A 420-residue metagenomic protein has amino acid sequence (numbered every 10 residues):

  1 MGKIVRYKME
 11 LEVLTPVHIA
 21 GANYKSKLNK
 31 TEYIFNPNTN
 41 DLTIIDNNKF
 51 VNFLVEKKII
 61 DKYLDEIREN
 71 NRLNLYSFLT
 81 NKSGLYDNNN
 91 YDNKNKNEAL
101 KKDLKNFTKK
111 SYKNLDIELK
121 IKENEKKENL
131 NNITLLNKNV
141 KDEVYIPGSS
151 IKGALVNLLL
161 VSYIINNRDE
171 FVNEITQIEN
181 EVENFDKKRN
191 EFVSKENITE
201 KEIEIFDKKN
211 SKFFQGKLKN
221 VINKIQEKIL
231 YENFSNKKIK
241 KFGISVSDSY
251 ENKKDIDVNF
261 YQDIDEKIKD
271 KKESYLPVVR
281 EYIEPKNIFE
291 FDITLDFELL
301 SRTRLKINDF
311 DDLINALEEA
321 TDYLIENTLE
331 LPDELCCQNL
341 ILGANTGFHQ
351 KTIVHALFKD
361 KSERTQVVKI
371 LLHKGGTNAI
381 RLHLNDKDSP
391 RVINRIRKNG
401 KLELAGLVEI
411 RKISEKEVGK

Functional and structural regions predicted by a protein language model:
M1-K420: Basic, Gly/Ser/Thr-rich N-terminal segments that form RNA-phosphate-binding interfaces in CRISPR RAMP
